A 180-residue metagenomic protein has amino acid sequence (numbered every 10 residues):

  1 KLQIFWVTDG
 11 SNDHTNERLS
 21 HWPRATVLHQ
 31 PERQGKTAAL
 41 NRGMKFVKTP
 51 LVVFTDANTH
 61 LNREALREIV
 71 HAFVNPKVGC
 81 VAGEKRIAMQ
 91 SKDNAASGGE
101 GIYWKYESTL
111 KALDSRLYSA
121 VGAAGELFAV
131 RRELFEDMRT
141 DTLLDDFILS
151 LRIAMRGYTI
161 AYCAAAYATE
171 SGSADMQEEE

Functional and structural regions predicted by a protein language model:
K1, T8-E17, E32, T59: A conserved acidic beta->alpha catalytic loop
D9, T55-A57, R139, A164: Active-site acidic Asp-centered loop
H14, R18, A57-A72: Acidic donor-binding/catalytic loop of UDP-sugar-dependent glycosyltransferases, especially processive GT2
R18, Q30-V47, K105, G122 (+1 more regions): Glycine-rich, basic loop-to-helix element that forms the pyrophosphate-binding segment of sugar-nucleotide handling
G43, I102, Y118-L127, R132 (+1 more regions): Glycine/small-residue-rich pyrophosphate-binding loop that anchors the diphosphate of NDP-sugar donors
V52: Short aromatic/hydrophobic "clamp" motif used to bind/position activated sugar donors
F73-Y106, T140-E180: Catalytic donor/gating beta->alpha subdomain of glycosyltransferases that bind UDP-sugars
